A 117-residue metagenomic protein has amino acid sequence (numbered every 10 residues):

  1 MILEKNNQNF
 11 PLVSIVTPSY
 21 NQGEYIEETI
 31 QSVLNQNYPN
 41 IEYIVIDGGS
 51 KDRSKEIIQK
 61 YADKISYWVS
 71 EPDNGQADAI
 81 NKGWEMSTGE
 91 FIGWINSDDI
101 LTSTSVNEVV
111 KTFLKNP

Functional and structural regions predicted by a protein language model:
M1-P117: Nucleotide-sugar donor-binding/catalytic module of glycosyltransferases that assemble extracellular/cell-envelope
